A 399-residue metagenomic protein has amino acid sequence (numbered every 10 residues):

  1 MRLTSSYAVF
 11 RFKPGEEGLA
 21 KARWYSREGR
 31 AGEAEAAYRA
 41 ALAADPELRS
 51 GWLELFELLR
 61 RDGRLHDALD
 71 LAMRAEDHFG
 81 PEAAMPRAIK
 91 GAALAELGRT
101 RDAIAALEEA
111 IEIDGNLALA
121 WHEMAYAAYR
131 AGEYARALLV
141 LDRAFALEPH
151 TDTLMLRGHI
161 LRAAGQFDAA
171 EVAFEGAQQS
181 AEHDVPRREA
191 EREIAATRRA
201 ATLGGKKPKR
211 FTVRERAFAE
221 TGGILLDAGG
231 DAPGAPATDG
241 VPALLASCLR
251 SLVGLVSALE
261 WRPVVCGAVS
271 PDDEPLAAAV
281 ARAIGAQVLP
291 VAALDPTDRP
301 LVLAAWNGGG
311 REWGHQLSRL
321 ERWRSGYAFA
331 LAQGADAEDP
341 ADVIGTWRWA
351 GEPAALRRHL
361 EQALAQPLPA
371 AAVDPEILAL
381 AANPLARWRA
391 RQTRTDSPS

Functional and structural regions predicted by a protein language model:
R2-L19, W24-Y25, R39-D45, E76-A84 (+1 more regions): TPR-adjacent "capping" and linker segments in tetratricopeptide-repeat scaffold/adaptor proteins
S26-G29, D45, E54-G63, D70 (+3 more regions): PRPP-associated nucleotide enzymes
A34: Primarily the dimerization/phosphotransfer
R49: N-terminal glycine-rich anion-binding loops that anchor highly charged ligand groups
